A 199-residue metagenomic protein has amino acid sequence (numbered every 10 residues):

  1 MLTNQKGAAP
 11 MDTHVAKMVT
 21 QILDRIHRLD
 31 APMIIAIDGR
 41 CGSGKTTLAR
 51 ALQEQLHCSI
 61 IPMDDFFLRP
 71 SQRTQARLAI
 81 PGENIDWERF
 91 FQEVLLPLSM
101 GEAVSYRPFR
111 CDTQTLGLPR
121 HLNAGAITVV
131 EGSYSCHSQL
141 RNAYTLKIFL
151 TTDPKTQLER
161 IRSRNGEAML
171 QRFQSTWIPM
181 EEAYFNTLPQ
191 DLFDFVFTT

Functional and structural regions predicted by a protein language model:
M1-I34: Extreme N-terminal, non-catalytic leader segments that precede Walker-type/kinase nucleotide-binding cores
R40: P-loop (Walker A) phosphate-binding loop of NTP-binding proteins
K45: Conserved lysine of the Walker
L48: Hydrophobic positions on the alpha1 helix immediately C-terminal to the Walker A/P-loop
L56-S71: Short beta-strand-centered segment that lines the nucleotide-binding/catalytic pocket of NTP-utilizing
Q72-L116, I127: Conserved nucleotide-sensing/catalytic segment adjacent to the nucleotide-binding pocket in NTP-handling enzymes
T115, H137, G166-T199: Small-molecule kinase domains that catalyze NTP-dependent phosphoryl transfer to phosphate-bearing small molecules
T115-S163: ATP-dependent NMP and nucleoside kinases share a basic, alpha-helical "lid"
